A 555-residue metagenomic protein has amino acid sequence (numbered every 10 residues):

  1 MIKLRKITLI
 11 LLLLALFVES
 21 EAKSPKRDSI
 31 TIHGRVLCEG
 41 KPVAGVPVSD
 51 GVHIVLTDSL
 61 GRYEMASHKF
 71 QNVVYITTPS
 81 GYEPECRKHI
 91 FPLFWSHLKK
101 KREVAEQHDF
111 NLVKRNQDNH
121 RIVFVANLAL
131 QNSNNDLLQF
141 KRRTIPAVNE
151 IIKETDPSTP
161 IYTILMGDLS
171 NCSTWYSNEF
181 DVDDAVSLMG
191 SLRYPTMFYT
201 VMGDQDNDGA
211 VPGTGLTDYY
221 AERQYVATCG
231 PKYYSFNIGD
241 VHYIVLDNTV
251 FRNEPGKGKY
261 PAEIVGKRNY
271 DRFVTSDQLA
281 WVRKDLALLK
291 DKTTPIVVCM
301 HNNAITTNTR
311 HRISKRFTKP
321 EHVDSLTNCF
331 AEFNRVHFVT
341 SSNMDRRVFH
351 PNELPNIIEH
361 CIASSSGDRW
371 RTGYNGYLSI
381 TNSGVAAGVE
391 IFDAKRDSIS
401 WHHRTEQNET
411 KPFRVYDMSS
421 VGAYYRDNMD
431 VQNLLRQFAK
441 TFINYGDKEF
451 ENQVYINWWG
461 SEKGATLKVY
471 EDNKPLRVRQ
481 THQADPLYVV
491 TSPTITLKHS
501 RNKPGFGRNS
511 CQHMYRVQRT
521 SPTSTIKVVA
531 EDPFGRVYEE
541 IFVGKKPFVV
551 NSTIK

Functional and structural regions predicted by a protein language model:
K23-T31, C38-E39, H68-F70, S80-S177 (+1 more regions): N-terminal active-site segment of His-dependent metallophosphoesterases
S29-H33, C38-V52: Short, ordered, surface-exposed loop/turn motifs in non-cytosolic proteins
V52-A66, H482: Short, acidic Ser/Thr/Gly-rich low-complexity loop/linker segments typical of extracellular and cell-surface proteins
S80, P84-R102, D109, T174-K292 (+2 more regions): Extended active-site neighborhood of metal-dependent phosphoesterases/phosphodiesterases
P92-F94, G535-K555: Short beta-strand elements
L286-T309, I313: Short acidic, glycine-rich surface-loop motifs adjacent to enzyme active sites
N356-S461, A465-D472, S510-S521, T525-G544: Binuclear metal-dependent phosphoesterase catalytic core
P486-V517: Aromatic sugar-binding surface patches on proteins that engage polysaccharides or sugar-phosphate polymers
